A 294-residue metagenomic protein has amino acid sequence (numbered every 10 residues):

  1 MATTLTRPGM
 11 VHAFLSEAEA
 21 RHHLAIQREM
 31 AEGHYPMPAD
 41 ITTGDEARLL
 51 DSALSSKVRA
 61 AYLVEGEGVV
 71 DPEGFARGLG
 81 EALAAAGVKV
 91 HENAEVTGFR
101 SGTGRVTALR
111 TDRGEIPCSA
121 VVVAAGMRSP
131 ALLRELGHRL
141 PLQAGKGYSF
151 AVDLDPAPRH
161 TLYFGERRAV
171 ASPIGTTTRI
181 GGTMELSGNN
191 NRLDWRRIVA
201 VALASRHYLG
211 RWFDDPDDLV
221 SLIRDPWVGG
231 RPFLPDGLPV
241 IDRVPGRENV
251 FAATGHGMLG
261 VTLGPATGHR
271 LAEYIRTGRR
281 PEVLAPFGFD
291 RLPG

Functional and structural regions predicted by a protein language model:
M1, E135-P141, D153-N249: Active-site lid/adjacent beta-loop-alpha segment flanking the redox-cofactor pocket in flavoenzymes
M1-I41: Dinucleotide-binding Rossmann-like beta1-alpha1 core, especially the glycine-rich loop that anchors the ADP
H12-H22, L49, Y62-E81, R192-A200 (+1 more regions): Short beta-strand to alpha-helix junction loop
R21-G33, L54-A120: Helical element adjacent to the flavin cofactor pocket in flavoenzyme catalytic cores
T43, E92-A94, D225: Short loop/edge segments at beta-strand edges and connector loops that shape dinucleotide/nucleotide cofactor-binding
S101, A108-R159: Central helical "cap/lid" subdomain
L238-G294: C-terminal lid/capping helical subdomain adjacent to the catalytic/cofactor pocket in oxidative enzymes
